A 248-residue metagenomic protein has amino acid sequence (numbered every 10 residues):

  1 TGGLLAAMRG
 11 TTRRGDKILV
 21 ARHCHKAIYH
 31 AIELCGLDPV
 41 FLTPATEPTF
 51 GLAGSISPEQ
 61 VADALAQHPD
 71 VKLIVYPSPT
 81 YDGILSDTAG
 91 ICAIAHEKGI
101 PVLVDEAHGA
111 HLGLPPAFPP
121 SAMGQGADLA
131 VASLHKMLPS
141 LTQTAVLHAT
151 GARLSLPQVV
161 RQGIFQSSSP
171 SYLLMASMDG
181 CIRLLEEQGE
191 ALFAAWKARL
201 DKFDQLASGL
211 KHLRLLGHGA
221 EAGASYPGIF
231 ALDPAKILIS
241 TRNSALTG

Functional and structural regions predicted by a protein language model:
T1-G223, A245: Conserved PLP-enzyme active-site core in the AAT-like
G223-G248: Conserved PLP-binding active-site segment of the aspartate aminotransferase-like
